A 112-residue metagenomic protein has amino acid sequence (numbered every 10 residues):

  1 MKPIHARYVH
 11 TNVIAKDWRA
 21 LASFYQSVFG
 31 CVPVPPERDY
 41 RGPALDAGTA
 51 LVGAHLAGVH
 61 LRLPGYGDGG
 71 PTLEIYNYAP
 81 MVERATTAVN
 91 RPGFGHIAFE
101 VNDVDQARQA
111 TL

Functional and structural regions predicted by a protein language model:
M1-I4, V9, V13, P36 (+3 more regions): Vicinal oxygen chelate
P3-H5, A50-H55, A88-R91: A generic structural micro-feature
I14-G69, Q106-A107: Core segments of cupin and vicinal oxygen chelate
G42-A47, P80-T86: A short, acidic/glycine-rich surface segment
P64, Y76-Y78: Generic beta-structure capping elements
I75, T87: Unchanged
A79-M81, D103-V104: Short beta->alpha connector loops
P92-H96: Eukaryotic phosphotyrosine signaling hubs
